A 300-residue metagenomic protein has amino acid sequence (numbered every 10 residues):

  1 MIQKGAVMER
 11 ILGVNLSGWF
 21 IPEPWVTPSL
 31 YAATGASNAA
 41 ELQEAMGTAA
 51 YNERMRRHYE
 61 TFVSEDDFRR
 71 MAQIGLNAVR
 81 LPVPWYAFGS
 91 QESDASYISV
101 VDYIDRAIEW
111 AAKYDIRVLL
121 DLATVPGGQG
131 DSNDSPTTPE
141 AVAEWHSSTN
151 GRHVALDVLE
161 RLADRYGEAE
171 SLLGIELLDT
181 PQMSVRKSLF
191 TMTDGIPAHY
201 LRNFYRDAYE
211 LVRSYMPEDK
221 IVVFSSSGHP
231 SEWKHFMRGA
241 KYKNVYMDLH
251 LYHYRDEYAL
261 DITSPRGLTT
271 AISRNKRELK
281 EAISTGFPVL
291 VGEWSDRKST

Functional and structural regions predicted by a protein language model:
M1-L76: N-terminal carbohydrate-binding accessory modules
M8, A112, I283: Anion (oxyanion) recognition and catalysis
I11-F20, N77-V83, V118-L120, T124 (+4 more regions): Structural recognition of the beta-strand scaffold that forms the well-ordered cores of secreted hydrolase catalytic
F20, W85-G89, P126, P181 (+2 more regions): Feature marks short, surface-exposed loop/turn motifs that line or immediately flank catalytic pockets and channel
E23-T27, Q91-E92, Q129-D131, K187 (+1 more regions): Short, solvent-exposed loop/turn and secondary-structure capping segments
M46-T48, N52, P82, P139-E140 (+2 more regions): Polysaccharide-binding and catalytic clefts of secreted carbohydrate-active enzymes
N52-V79, G89, S93-T124, G128 (+2 more regions): An active-site-proximal structural segment forming one wall of the substrate-binding cleft that immediately precedes
D157, D164-G167, S171-G174, L178-S299: Extracellular glycoside hydrolase catalytic/binding regions
